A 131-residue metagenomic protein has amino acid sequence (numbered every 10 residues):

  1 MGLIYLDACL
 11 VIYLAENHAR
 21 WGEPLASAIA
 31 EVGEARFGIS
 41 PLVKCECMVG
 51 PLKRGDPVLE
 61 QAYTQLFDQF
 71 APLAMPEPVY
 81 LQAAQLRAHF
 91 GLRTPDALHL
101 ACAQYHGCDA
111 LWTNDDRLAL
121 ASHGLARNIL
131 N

Functional and structural regions predicted by a protein language model:
M1-I39, P51-A62, L130-N131: Short, well-structured N-terminal submotif of metal-dependent ribonuclease cores
M1-L3, S27, Q69, L100-N131: Acidic, PIN/NYN-like endoribonuclease modules and their adjacent C-terminal/linker elements
L10, V43, V79, H99 (+1 more regions): Alpha-helix capping/helix-boundary segments
L14, P72, L92, L111: Conserved SAM-binding loop
N17, Q69-H89: Acidic catalytic patch
V32, F90, H106: Active-site charged/polar residues at nucleotide-handling catalytic sites that mediate phosphoryl, nucleotidyl
